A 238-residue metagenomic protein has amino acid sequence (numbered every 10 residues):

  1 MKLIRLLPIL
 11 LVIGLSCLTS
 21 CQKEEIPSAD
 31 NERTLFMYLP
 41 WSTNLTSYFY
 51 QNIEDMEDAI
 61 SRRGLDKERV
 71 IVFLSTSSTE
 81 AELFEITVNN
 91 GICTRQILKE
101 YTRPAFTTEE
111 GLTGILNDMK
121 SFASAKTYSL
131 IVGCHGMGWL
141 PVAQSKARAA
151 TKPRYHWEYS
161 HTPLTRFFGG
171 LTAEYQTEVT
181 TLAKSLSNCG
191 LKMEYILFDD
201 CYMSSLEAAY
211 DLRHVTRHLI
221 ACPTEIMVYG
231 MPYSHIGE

Functional and structural regions predicted by a protein language model:
M1-P8: Bacterial N-terminal signal peptides that target proteins for export
C17-S20: C-terminal motif of bacterial Sec signal peptides marking the signal peptidase cleavage site
Q22-K126: N-terminal extension/subdomain marker
T34-L39, R69-L74, Y128-V132, E194-F198 (+1 more regions): Structural recognition of the beta-strand scaffold that forms the well-ordered cores of secreted hydrolase catalytic
W41-N44, T76-E80, P104, C134-L140 (+3 more regions): Solvent-exposed loop/turn segments at secondary-structure junctions within structured extracellular/periplasmic domains
Y48-F49, E82-F84, L140-K146, A208-A209 (+1 more regions): Short, solvent-exposed loop/turn and secondary-structure capping segments
M137-N188: A short, glycine/acidic-enriched catalytic loop
L191-E238: Active-site-proximal C-terminal subdomain of hydrolase catalytic domains
